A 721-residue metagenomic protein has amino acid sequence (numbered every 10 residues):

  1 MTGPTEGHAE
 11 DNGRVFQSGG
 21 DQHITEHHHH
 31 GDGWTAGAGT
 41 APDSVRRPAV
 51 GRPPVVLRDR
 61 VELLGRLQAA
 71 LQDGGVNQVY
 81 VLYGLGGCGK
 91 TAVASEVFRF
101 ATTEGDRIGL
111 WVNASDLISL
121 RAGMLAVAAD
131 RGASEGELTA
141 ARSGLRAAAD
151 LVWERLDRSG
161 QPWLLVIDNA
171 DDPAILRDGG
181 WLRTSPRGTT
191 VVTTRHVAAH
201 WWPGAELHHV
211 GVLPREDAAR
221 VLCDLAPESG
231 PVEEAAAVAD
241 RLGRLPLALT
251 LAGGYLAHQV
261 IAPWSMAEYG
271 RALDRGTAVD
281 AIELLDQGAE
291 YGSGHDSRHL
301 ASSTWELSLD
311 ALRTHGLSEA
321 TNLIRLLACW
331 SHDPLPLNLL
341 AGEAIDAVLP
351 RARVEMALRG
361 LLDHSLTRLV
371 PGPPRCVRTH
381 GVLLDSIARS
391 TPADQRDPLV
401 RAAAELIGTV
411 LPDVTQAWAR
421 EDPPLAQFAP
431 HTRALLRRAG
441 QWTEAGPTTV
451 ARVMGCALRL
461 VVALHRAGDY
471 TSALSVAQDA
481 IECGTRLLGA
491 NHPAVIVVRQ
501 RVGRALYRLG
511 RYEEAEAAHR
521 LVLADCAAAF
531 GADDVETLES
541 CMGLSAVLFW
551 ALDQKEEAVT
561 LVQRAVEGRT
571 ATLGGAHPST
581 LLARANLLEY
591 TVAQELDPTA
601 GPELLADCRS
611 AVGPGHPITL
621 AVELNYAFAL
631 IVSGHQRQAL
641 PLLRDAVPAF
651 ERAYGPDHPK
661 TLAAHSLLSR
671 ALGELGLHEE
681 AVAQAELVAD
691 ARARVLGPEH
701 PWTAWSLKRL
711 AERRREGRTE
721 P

Functional and structural regions predicted by a protein language model:
M1-V45: Long, low-complexity intrinsically disordered regions enriched in small/polar and proline/glycine residues
H30-R486, V497-R501, L506-A524, Q563 (+4 more regions): Aliphatic-rich helical/repeat scaffold segments used for oligomerization and domain docking
A403-I407, A683-R694: TPR/TPR-like (Sel1-like) alpha-helical repeat modules
P412, L436-R437, I481-R486, L523-A528 (+4 more regions): Amphipathic alpha-helical segments of tetratricopeptide repeats
E444-P447, R486-N491, A524, A528-D533 (+4 more regions): Short coil/turn linkers that connect adjacent helices within long alpha-helical scaffolds, especially alpha-solenoid
G455-R466, P493-R508, V535-A551, P578-A593 (+3 more regions): Conserved alpha-helical positions within TPR/SEL1-like repeat arrays
A473, A515, A558, D597-G601 (+2 more regions): Single-residue signature of alpha-solenoid repeat helices
